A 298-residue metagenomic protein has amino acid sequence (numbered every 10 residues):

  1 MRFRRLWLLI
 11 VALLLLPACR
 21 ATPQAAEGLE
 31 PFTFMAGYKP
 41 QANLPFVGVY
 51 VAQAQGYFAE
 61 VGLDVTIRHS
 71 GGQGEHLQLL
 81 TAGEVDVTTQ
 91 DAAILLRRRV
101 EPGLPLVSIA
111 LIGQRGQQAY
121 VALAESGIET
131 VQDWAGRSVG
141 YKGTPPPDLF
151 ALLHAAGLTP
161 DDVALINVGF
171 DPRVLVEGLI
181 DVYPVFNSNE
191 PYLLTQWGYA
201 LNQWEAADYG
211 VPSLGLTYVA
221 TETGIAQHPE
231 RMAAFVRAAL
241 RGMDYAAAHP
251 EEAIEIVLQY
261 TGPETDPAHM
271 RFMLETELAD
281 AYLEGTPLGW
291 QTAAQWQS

Functional and structural regions predicted by a protein language model:
M1-W7: Bacterial N-terminal signal peptides that target proteins for export
L14-A18: C-terminal motif of bacterial Sec signal peptides marking the signal peptidase cleavage site
R20-T22: Bacterial signal peptide processing site
A26-V168, P172-E177, D181-V185, W204-E205 (+1 more regions): Short, glycine-/small- and polar/acidic-enriched structural segments that line small-molecule recognition paths
Y57-E60, A206-V211, D280-T292: Short, solvent-exposed loop/beta-turn-alpha elements that line the ligand-binding surface or hinge of extracytoplasmic
I112-A122, T195-I225, V236, T276-D280: Periplasmic-binding protein-like
Y192: Phosphate/pyrophosphate-binding betaalpha-module
A226-S298: Secondary-structure end/capping motifs
